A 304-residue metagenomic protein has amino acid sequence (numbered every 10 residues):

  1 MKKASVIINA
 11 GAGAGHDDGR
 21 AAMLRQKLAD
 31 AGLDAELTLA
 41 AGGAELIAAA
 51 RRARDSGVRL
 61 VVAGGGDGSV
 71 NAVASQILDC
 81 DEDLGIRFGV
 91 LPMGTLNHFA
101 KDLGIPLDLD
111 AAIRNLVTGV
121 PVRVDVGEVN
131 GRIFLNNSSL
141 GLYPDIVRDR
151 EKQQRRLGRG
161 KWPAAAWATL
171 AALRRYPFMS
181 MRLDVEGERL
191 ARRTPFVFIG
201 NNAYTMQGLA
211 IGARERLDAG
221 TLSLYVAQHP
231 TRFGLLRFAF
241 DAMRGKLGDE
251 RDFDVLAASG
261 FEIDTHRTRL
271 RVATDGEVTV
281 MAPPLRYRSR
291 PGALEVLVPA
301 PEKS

Functional and structural regions predicted by a protein language model:
M1-G64, N71, K303-S304: ATP/NTP phosphate-donor binding region
A31, A40, D79-P195: Catalytic core of DAGKc-family lipid kinases
D67, V197: Short conserved active-site loop signatures built around small residues
S69-D83: Short Gly/Thr/Asp-enriched flexible loops that form oxyanion-binding sites at enzyme active sites
S139, F198-A213, V278: Glycine-rich phosphate/pyrophosphate-binding beta-alpha loops
Q154-A164, Q207-G234: Gly/Ser/Thr-rich active-site loops/lids in small-molecule metabolic enzymes that frequently grip phosphoryl groups
V185-E186, A191, R216, V226-S304: ATP/nucleoside-binding phosphotransfer catalytic cores, i.e., glycine-rich phosphate-binding loops
